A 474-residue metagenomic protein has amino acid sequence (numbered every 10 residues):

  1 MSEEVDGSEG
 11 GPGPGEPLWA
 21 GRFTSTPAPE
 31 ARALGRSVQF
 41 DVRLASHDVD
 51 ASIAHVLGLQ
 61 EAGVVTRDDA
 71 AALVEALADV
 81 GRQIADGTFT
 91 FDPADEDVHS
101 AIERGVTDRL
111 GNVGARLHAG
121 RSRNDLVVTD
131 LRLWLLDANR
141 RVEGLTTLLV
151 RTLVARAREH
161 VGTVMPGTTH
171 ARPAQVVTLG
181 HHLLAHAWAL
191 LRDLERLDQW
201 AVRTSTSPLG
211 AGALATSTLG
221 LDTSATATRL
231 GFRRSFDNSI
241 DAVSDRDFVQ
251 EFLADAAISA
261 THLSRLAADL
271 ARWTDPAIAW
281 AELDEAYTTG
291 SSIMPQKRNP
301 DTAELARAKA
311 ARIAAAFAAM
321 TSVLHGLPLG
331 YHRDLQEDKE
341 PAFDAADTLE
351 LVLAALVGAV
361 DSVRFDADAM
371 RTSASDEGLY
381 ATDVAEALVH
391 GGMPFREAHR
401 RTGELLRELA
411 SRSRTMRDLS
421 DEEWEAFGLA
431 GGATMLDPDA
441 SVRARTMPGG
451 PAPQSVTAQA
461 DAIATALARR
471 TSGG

Functional and structural regions predicted by a protein language model:
S2-A51, N112-V113, A279, M294-G474: Glycine-rich cofactor/substrate-binding loops
S2-T216, L221-T223, T289-G290, L305 (+3 more regions): A helix-coil-helix interface module used to build multimeric assemblies and to scaffold catalytic/cofactor sites
H55, L59, A76-Q83, G105 (+18 more regions): Generic, well-ordered alpha-helical scaffold segments in large soluble proteins
H55-V65, W134, H181, Q250-I258 (+1 more regions): Short, well-ordered beta-strand elements within core beta-sheets of diverse protein domains
V64-V65, F232, M393, R414: Helix N-cap/coil-helix junction residues
A72-E75, I240-D245, R401-L405, D437-A440: Short linear loop/turn motifs
R123, F236-I240, E377: A structural signal for small-residue-enriched, beta-sheet-centric alpha/beta enzyme cores and oligomeric scaffold folds
L131-L136, E143-G144, R151, R158 (+5 more regions): Charged, flexible cofactor/metal-binding loops and thiol motifs
